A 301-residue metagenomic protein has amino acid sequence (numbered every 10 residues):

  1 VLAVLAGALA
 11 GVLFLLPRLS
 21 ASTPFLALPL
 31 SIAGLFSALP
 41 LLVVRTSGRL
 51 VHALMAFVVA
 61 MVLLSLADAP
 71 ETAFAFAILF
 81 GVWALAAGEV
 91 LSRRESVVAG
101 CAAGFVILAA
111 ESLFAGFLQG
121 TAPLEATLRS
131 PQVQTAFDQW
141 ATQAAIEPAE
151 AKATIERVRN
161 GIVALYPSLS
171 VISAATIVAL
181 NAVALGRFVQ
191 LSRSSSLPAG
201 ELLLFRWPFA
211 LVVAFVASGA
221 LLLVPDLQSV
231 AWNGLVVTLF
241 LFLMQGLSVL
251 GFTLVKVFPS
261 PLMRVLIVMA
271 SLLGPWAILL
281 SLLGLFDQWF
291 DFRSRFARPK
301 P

Functional and structural regions predicted by a protein language model:
V1-V59, F258-V265: Hydrophobic transmembrane alpha-helices
L30-E89, G284-D287: Alpha-helical membrane segments and adjacent membrane-interface helices in multi-pass membrane proteins
L54-L63, G100-L108, V236-V237, P261-S271: Central hydrophobic cores of alpha-helical transmembrane segments in multi-pass integral membrane proteins
L64, F76-Q119: Short helix-perturbing small/polar motifs within transmembrane alpha-helices
F114-L165: Membrane-interface interhelical loops and short interface/amphipathic helices in multi-pass inner-membrane
P167-S192: Transmembrane alpha-helical segments in integral membrane proteins
Q190-V249: Small-residue-rich helix-loop
L227-P301: Long, positively charged, glycine-interspersed low-complexity recognition regions
